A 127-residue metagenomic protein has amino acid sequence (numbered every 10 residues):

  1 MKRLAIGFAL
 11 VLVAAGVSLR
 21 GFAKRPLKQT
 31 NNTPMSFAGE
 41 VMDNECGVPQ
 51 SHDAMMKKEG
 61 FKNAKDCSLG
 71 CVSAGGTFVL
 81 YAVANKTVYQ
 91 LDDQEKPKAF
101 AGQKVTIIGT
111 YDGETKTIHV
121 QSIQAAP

Functional and structural regions predicted by a protein language model:
M1-L4: Positively charged n-region of N-terminal signal peptides that target proteins for export
G7-G16: Bacterial N-terminal signal peptides
L19-P127: Conserved RNA-binding domains used in RNP assembly and mRNA/RNA metabolism
